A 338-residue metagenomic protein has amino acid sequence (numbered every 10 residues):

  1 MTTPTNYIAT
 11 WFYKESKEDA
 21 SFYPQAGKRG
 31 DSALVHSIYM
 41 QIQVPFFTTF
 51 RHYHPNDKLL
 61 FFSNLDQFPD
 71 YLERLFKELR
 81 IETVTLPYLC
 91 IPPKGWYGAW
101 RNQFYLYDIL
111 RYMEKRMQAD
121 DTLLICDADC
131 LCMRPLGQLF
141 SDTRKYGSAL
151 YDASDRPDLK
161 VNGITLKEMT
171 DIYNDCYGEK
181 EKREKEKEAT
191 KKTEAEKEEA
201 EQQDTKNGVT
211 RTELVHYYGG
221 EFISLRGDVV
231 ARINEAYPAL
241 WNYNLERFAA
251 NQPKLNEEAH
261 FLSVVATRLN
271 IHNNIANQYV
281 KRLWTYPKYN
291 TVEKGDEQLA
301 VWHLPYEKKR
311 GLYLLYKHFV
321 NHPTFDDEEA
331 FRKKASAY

Functional and structural regions predicted by a protein language model:
M1-G95, Q118-A119, D327-R332, A337: N-terminal anchoring/stem segment of glycosyltransferases
F12-K17, L65-F68, C90-I91, C130-C132 (+4 more regions): Short, solvent-exposed loop/turn segments at secondary-structure junctions
F62-L65, Y105, C126-A128, Y151-A153 (+3 more regions): Short His-Asn-centered micro-motif
Y97-L106: A short, glycine-/small-residue-rich helix N-cap motif at loop->alpha-helix starts within glycosyltransferase
Y107-L159: GT-A fold catalytic core of metal-dependent nucleotide-sugar glycosyltransferases, centered on the diacidic
A149-C176: A short, conserved beta-to-alpha structural element at the edge of catalytic cores that scaffolds binding
E181-L304: Catalytic core and acceptor-binding pocket of nucleotide-sugar-dependent glycosyltransferases
Y289-Y338: Long, low-complexity C-terminal extensions of enzymes
